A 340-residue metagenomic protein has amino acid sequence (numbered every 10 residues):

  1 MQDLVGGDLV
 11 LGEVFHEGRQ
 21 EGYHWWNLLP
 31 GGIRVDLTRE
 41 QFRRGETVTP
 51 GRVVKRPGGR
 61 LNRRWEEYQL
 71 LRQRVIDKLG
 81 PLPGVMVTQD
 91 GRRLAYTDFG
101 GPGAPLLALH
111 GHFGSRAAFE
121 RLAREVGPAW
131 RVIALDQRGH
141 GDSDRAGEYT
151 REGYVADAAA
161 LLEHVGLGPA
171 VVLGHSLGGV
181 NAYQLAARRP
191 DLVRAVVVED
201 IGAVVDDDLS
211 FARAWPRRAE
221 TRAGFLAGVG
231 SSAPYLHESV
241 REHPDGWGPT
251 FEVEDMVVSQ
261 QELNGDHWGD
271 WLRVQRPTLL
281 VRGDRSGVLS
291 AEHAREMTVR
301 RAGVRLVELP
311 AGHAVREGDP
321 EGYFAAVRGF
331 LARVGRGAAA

Functional and structural regions predicted by a protein language model:
Q2-P81: A structural boundary/capping signal
L82-L106, G127-W130, L167-G168, A302 (+1 more regions): Alpha/beta-hydrolase fold catalytic core
R92, T97-D144: Conserved HGGG/HGGXW glycine-rich cap/lid loop of the alpha/beta-hydrolase fold
G153-A170: Conserved acidic catalytic loop of the alpha/beta-hydrolase fold
G174, G178, A182: Gly/Ala-rich beta-loop-alpha elbow adjacent to hydrolase catalytic centers
Y183-A187, R194-R222: Flexible "cap/lid" loop of the alpha/beta hydrolase fold
W247-R300: Conserved serine/cysteine hydrolase catalytic core
G312-F324: Catalytic histidine-centered segment of alpha/beta-hydrolase-like enzymes
